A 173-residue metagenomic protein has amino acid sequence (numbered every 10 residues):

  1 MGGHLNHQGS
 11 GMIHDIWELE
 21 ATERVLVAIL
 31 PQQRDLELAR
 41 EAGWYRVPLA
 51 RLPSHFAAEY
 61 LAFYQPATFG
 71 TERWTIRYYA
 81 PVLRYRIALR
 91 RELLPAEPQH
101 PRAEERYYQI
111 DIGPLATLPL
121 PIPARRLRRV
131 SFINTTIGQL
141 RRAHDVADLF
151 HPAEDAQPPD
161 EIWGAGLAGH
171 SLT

Functional and structural regions predicted by a protein language model:
G2-T173: Structured alpha/beta reader/binder surfaces that contact nucleic acids or chromatin modification marks
